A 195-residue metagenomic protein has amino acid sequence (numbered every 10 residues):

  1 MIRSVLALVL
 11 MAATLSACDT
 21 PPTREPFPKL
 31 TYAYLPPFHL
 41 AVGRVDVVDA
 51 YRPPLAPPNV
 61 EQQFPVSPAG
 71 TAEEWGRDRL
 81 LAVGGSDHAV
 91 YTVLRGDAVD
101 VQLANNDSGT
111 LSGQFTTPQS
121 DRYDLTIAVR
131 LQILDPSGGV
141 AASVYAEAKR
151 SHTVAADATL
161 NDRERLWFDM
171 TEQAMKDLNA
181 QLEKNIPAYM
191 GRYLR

Functional and structural regions predicted by a protein language model:
M1-L6: Bacterial N-terminal signal peptides that target proteins for export
A12-P36: Bacterial Sec signal peptide processing site at the extreme N-terminus
S16, E74, K176: Short alpha-helical basic/polar micro-motif
L40-A104: N-terminal segment of the mature soluble domain
G43-A56, P136-D162: Short acidic, glycine/tyrosine-flanked loop/strand segments centered on an H-E-D-like triad
D87-S143: Surface-exposed short loop/turn segments
A128-Q132, A141-R150, E172, K176-P187: Surface-exposed interaction patches
A158-R195: C-terminal/domain-edge helix-coil "capping" segments
